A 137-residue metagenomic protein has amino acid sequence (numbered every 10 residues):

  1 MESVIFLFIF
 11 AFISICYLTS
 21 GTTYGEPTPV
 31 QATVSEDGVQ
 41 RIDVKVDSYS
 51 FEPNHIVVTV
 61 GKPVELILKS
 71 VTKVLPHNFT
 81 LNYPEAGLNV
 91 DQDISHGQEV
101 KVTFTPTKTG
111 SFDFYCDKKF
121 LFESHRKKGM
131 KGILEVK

Functional and structural regions predicted by a protein language model:
M1-D43: Extracytoplasmic entry segments of secretory-pathway proteins
E26-E36, I94-K137: Extracellular/periplasmic metallocenter environments
T33-P63: N-terminal edge beta-strand
R41, P63, V74-N78, S111: Exposed beta-strand and adjacent loop surfaces of beta-rich binding modules that mediate intermolecular recognition
S48, L68-T72, P106: Non-cytosolic beta-sheet module surface loops
P53-I56, L88-D93, V102-T103: Beta-strand-rich interaction surfaces with strong enrichment in secreted/lumenal proteins
V58, L66, F79: Divalent metal-coordination and catalytic microenvironments
V71-H96, F122-M130: Histidine- and aromatic-enriched segments that form or immediately flank copper-ligand environments
